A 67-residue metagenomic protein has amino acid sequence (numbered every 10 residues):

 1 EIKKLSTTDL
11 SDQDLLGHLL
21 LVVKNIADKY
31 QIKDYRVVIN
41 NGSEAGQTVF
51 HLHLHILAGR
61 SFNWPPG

Functional and structural regions predicted by a protein language model:
E1-G67: HIT superfamily nucleotide-processing domains
